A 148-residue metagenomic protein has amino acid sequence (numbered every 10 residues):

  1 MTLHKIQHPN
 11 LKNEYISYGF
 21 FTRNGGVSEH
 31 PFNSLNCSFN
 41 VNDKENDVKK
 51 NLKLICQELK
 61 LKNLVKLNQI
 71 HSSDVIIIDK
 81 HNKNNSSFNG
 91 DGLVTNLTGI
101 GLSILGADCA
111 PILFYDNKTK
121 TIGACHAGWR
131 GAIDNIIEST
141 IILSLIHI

Functional and structural regions predicted by a protein language model:
M1-I146: Active-site microenvironment for binding and transforming phosphate-containing groups
